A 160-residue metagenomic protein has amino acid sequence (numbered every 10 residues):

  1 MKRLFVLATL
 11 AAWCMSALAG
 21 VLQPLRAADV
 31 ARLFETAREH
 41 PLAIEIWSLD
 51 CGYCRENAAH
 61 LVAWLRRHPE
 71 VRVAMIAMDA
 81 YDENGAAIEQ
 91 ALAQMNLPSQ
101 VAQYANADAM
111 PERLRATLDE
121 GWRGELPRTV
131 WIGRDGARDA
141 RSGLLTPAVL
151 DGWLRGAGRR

Functional and structural regions predicted by a protein language model:
M1-A8: Bacterial N-terminal signal peptides that target proteins for export
C14-A17: N-terminal signal peptide c-region/cleavage motif recognized by signal peptidases
V21-L42, R66: A short beta-strand-turn-helix
H40, W47-D50: Short pre-active-site segment immediately N-terminal to redox-active cysteine/selenocysteine motifs in thiol-based
E45, A74-M75, A102-A105: Structural recognition of the beta-strand scaffold that forms the well-ordered cores of secreted hydrolase catalytic
E56-N96, M110-L114: Structural microenvironment flanking redox-active thiols in thiol-disulfide oxidoreductases
L92-E125: Short, internal strand/loop/helix patches that form the active-site neighborhood or redox-interaction surface
L126-R160: Thiol-/selenol-based redox modules, centered on thioredoxin-like and closely related oxidoreductase domains
